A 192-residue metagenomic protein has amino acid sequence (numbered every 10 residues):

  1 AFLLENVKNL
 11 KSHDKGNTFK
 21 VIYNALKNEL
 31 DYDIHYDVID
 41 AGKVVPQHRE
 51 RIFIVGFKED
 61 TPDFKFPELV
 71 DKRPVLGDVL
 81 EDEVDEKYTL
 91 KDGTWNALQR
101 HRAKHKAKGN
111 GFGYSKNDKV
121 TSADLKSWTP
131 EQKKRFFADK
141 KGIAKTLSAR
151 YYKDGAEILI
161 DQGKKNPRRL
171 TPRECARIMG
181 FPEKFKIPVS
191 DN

Functional and structural regions predicted by a protein language model:
A1-F57: Conserved Class I SAM-dependent methyltransferase catalytic core
A25-E29, Y36, E50-N192: S-adenosyl-L-methionine-dependent DNA methyltransferase catalytic core
